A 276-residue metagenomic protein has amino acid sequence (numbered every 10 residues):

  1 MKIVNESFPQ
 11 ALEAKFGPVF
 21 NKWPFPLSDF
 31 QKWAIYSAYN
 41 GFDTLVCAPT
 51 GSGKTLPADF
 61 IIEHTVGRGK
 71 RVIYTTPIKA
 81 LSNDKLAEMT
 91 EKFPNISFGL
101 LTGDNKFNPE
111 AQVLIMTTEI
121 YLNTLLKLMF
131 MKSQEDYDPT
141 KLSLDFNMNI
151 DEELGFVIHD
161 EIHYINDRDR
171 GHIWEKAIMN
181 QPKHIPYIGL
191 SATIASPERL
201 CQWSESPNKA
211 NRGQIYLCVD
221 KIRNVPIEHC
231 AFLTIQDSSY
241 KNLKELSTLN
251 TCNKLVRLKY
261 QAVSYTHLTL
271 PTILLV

Functional and structural regions predicted by a protein language model:
M1-K32, F42-D43: Helicase-associated low-complexity/disordered flanking segments
V19-F25, Y36, F42, H64 (+6 more regions): P-loop NTPase motor module signature
D29-K183, I188-L190, C201-W203, I215-D220: Conserved P-loop/Walker A NTP-binding site and adjacent catalytic elements of P-loop NTPases
S196: Conserved H-loop
S204-P207, T234: Conserved AAA+ ATPase "sensor/coupling" helix adjacent to the nucleotide-binding pocket
G213-L268: Conserved interdomain linker/interface between the two RecA-like ATPase lobes of SF2 helicase motors
H267-V276: Single conserved hydrophobic/aromatic residue that forms the stacking wall/gate of nucleotide- or nucleobase-binding
